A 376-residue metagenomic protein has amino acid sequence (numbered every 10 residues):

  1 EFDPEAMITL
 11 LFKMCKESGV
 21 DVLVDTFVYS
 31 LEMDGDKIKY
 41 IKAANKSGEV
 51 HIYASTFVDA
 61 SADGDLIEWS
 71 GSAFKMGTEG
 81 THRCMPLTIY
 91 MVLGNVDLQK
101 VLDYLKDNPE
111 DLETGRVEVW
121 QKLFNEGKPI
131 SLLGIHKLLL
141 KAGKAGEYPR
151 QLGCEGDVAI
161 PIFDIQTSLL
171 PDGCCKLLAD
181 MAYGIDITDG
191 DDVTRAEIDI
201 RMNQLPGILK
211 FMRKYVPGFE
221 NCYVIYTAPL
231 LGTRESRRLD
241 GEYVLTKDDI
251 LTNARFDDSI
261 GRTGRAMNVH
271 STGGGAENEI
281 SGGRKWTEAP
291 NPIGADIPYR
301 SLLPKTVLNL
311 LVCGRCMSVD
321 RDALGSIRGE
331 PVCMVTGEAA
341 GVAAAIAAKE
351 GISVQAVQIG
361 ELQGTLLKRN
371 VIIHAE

Functional and structural regions predicted by a protein language model:
E1-S30, D34, M85: Conserved N-terminal/central alpha/beta ligand/cofactor-binding core
I8, D25, K37-Y40, A44-N45 (+2 more regions): Flavin (FAD/FMN)-binding glycine-rich loop and adjacent Rossmann-like elements that form
